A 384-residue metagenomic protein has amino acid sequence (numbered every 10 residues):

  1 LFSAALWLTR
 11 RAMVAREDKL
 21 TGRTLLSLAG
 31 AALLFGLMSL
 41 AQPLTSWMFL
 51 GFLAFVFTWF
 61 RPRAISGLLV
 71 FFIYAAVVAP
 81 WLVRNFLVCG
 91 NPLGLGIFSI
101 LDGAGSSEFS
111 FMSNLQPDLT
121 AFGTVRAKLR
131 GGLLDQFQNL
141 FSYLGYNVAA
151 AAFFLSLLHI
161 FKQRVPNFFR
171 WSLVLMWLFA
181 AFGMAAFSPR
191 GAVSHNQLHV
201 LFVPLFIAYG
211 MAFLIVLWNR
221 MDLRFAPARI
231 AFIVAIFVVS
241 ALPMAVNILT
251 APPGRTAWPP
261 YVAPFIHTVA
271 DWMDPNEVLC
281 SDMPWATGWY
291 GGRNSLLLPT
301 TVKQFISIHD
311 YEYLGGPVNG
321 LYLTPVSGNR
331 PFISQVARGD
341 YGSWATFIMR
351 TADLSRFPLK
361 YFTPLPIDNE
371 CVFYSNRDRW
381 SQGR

Functional and structural regions predicted by a protein language model:
L1-S3, M38-Q42, W47, V174-W177 (+1 more regions): Hydrophobic/aromatic-rich transmembrane helices and adjacent perimembrane loops
T9, I230-A286, T301-V302, D310-Y313 (+2 more regions): Membrane-embedded, lumen/periplasm-facing catalytic core of multi-pass transferases that use lipid-linked donors
M13-R16, M48-A75, L82: Perimembrane helix-loop-helix junctions
T24-L33, F49-A54, F71-A75, R170 (+1 more regions): Signature aromatic-anchored transmembrane alpha helix within multi-pass, membrane-resident enzymes that catalyze glycan
L37-S39, A79-V83, D135, L158-F161 (+2 more regions): Transmembrane-helix signature of polytopic, lipid-linked glycan biosynthesis machinery
L53-F57, G132-R170, V174-A181: Hydrophobic, aromatic-rich transmembrane alpha-helices and their immediate juxtamembrane boundary segments
I65-F154, V239: Membrane-lumen/periplasm interface segments of specific transmembrane helices in polyprenyl phosphate-linked
S327-R384: Aromatic/acidic, Gly/Pro-rich catalytic loop(s) in extracytoplasmic/lumenal soluble domains of multi-pass membrane
